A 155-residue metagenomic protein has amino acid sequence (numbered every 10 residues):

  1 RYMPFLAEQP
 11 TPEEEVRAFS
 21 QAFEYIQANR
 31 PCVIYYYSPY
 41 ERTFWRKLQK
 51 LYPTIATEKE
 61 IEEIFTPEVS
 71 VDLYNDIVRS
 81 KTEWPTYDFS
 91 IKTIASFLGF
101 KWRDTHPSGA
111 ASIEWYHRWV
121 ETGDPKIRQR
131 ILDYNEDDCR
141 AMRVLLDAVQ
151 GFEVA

Functional and structural regions predicted by a protein language model:
Y2-A111: Conserved DEDDh/DEDDy metal-dependent 3′-5′ exonuclease domain
I94-A155: Acidic, Mg2+-coordinating catalytic module of metal-dependent nucleases/exonucleases that use a two-metal-ion mechanism
